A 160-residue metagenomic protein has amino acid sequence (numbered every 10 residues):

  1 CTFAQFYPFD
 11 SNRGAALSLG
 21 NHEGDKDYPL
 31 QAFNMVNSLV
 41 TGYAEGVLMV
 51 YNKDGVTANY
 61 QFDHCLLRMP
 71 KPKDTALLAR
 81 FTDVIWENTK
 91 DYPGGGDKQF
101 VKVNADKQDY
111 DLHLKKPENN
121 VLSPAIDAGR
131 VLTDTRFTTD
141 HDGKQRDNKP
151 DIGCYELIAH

Functional and structural regions predicted by a protein language model:
C1-K115: Predominantly extracellular beta-rich ligand-binding scaffolds that present long acidic/polar faces for carbohydrate
D109, N120-H160: Surface beta-loop-beta hairpin patches that serve as ligand-binding interfaces in beta-rich domains
